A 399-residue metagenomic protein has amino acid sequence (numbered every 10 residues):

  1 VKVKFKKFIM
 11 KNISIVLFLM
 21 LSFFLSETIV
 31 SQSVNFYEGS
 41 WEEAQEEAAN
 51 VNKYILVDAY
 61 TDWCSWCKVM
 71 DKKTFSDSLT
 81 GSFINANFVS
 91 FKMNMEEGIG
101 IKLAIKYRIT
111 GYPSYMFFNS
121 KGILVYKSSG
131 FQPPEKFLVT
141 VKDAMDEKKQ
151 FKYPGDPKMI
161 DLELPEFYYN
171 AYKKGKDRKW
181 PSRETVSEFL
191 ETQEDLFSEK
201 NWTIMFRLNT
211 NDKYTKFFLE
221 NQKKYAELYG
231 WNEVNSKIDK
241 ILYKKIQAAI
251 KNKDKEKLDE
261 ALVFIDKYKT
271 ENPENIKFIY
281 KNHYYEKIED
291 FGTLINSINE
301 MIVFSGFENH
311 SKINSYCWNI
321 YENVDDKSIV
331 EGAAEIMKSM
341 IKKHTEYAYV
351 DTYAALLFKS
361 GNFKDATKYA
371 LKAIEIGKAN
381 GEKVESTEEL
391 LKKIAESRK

Functional and structural regions predicted by a protein language model:
V1-V34: Bacterial Sec-dependent N-terminal signal peptides
V34-G39, A59-Y60, K73-G100, I109 (+1 more regions): Thiol-based oxidoreductase modules, predominantly thioredoxin-like and allied folds used for disulfide exchange
F36-Y54, I84: A short beta-strand-turn-helix
V51-I55, A86-F91, Y112, S120-L124: Loop/turn elements at helix/coil->beta-strand transitions in domains of secreted/extracellular proteins
V51-S65, W318: Short active-site neighborhood of thiol/selenol oxidoreductases, capturing the structured segment around
K68-K72: Detector for the c-type heme attachment site
T110-Q150: Non-catalytic, surface beta->alpha helical segment in thiol-disulfide oxidoreductase systems
D156-K399: Oxidative protein folding and maturation machinery
